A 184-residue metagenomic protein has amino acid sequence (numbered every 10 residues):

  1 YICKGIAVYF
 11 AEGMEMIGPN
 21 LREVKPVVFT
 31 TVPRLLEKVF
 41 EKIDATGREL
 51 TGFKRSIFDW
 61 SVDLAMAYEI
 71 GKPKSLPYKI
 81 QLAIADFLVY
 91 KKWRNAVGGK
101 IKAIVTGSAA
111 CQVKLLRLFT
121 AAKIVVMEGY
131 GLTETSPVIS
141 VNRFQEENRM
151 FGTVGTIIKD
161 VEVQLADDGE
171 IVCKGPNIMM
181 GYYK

Functional and structural regions predicted by a protein language model:
Y1-Y90, K100: Conserved AMP-binding/adenylation subdomain of ANL enzymes
F29, A85-K184: Conserved AMP-binding/adenylate-forming
